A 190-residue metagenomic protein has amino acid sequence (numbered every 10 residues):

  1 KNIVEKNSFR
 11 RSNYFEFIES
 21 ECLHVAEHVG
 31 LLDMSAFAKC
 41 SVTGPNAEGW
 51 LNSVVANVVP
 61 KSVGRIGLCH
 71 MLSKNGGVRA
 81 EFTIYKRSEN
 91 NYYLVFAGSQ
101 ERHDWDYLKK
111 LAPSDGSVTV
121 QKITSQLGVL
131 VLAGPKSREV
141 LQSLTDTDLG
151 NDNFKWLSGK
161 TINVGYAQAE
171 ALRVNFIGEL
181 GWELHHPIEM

Functional and structural regions predicted by a protein language model:
K1-M190: Glycine/proline-enriched, intrinsically flexible loops and inter-domain linkers
